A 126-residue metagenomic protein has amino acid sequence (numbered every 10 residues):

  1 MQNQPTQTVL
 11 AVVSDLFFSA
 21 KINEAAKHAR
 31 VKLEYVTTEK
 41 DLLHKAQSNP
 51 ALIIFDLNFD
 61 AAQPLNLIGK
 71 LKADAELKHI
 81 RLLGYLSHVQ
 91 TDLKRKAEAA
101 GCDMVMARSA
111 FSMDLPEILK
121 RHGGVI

Functional and structural regions predicted by a protein language model:
M1-T8, N23, I118-I126: Non-catalytic signal-transmission and effector/linker regions of two-component phosphorelay proteins
T6-L16: Conserved acidic segment of CheY-like receiver
L16-E34: Two-component/phosphorelay signaling modules centered on CheY-like receiver
T37-L52: Acidic, metal-coordinating helix/loop segments flanking the phosphotransfer/catalytic sites of two-component signaling
F55-L71: Conserved phosphotransfer microenvironments
K72-L77, A100: Conserved phosphotransfer cores of two-component systems
H79-H88: A short, hydrophobic beta-strand element within the central beta-sheet of small alpha/beta folds
V89-M104: Alpha4 helix (beta4-alpha4-beta5 surface) of REC/receiver domains from two-component response regulators
